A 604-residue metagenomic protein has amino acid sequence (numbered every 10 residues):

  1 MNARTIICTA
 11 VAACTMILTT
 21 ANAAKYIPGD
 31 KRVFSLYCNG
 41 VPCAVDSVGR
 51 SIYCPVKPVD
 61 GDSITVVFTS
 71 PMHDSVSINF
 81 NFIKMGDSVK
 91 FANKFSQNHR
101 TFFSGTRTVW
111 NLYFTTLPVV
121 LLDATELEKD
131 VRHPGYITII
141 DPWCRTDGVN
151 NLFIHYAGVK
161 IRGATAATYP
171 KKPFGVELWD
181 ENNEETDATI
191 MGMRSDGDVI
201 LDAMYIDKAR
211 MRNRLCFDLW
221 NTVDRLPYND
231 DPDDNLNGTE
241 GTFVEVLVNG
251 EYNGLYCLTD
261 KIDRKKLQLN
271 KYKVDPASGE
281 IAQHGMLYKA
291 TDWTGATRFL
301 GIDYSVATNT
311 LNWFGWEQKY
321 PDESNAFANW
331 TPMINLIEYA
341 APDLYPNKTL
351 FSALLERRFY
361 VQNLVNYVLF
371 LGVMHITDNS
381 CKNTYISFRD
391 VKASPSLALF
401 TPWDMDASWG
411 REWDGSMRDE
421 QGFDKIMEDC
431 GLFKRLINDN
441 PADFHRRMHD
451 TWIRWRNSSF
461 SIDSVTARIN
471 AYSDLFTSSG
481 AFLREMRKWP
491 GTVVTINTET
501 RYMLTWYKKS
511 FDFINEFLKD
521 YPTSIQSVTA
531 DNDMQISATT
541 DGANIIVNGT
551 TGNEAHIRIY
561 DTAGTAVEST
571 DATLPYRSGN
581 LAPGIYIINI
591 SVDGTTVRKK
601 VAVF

Functional and structural regions predicted by a protein language model:
M1-A3, M16, A23, A530 (+2 more regions): C-terminal tail/sorting-segment detector
C8-I17: Bacterial N-terminal signal peptides
A24-S96, S104-N111: Predominantly extracytoplasmic/ectodomain segments of secreted and cell-surface proteins
P55-T65, T69-F80, G105-L215: Conserved NTP-binding catalytic cores of kinases and kinase-like/nucleotidyltransferase enzymes across multiple kinase
T165, Y169, E317-R389, S394-I525: Middle-to-C-terminal accessory/interaction subdomains
E177-T189, M193-I206, R210, T222-V223 (+4 more regions): Internal "kinase-insert"/substrate-recognition segments embedded within catalytic cores of ATP-dependent enzymes
K519-N544, T550: Residue-level detector of functionally pivotal "anchor" positions at catalytic/ligand-binding pockets or at interdomain
G542, H556, A563-A582, S591-V597: Glycine-centered tight-turn motifs at strand-turn-strand junctions
